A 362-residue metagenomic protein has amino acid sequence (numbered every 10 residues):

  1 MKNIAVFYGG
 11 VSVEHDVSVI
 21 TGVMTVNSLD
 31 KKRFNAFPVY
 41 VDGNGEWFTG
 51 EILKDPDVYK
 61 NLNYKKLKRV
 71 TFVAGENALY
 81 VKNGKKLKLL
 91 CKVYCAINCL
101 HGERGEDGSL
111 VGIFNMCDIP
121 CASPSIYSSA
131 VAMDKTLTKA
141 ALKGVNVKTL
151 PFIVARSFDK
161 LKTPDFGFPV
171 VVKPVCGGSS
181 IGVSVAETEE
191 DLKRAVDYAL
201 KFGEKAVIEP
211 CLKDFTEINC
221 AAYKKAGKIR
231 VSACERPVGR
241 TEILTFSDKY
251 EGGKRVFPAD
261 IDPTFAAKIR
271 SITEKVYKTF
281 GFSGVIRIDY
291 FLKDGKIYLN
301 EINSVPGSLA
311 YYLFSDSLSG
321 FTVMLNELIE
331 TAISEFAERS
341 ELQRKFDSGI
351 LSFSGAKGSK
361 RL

Functional and structural regions predicted by a protein language model:
M1-A122, I126-Y127, V131-M133, L137 (+2 more regions): ATP-binding N-terminal substructure of ATP-dependent carboxylate-amine bond-forming enzymes
K2, Y8, N146, P263-L362: ATP-dependent carboxylate activation and anion-phosphoryl transfer catalytic cores that bind Mg-ATP to form
K2-Y8, S12-V13, I20-V23, K86-L90 (+2 more regions): Active-site nucleotide/adenylate-binding loops and adjacent lid/helix of ATP-dependent enzymes
N35, P120, K148, K205 (+1 more regions): Residue-level detector of anion-binding/catalytic polar loops
L53-D57, A140-K143, P169-V170, K225-A226: Short, hinge-like loop/turn segments at secondary-structure boundaries
F114, L142-K143, F314: Structural element of the ATP-grasp superfamily
E187-T264, L292, K296-Y298: Phosphate-binding site of ATP-dependent enzymes
